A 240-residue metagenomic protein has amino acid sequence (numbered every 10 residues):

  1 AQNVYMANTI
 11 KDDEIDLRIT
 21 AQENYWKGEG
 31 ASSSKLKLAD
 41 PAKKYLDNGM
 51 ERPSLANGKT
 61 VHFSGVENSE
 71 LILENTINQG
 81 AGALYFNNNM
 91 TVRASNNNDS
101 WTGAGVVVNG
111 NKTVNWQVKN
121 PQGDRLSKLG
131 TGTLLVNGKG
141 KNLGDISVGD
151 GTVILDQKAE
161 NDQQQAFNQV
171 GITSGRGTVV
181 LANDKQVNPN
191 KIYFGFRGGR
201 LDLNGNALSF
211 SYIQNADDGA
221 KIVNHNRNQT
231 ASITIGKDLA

Functional and structural regions predicted by a protein language model:
A1-Q22, V61-G138, V179-A240: Extracellular, surface-exposed repeat architectures
W26, L134-V136, V153-L155, V170 (+1 more regions): Hydrophobic "rung" positions of tandem beta-strand repeat architectures that form parallel beta-solenoids
K27-V61, G149-T152, N161-I172: Acidic Gly/Asp/Thr-rich repetitive segments characteristic of extracellular carbohydrate-active and adhesion proteins
V118, L143, D156-K158: Surface-exposed loop/turn segments connecting beta-strands in extracellular beta-rich domains
R125-S127, G144-S147, Q169-G171: His/acidic/aromatic-lined binding-pocket segments of jelly-roll/cupin-type domains and related regulatory beta-sandwich
G132, S147-K158, G175-G177: Glycine- and acidic-residue-biased ligand/ion/polar-headgroup-sensing regions
N142-G144, E160-Q163, S209: A short acidic/small-residue loop/turn micro-motif
